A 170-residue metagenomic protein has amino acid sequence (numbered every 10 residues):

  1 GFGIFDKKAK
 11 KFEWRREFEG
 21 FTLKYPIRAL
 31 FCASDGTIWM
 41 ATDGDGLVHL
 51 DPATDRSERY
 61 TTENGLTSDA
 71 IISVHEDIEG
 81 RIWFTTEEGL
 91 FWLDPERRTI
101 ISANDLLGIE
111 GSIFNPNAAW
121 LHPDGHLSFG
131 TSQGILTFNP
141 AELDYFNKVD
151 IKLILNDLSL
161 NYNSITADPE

Functional and structural regions predicted by a protein language model:
G1-K8, A29, D35-I38: Sequence-structural signature of mature extracellular/luminal beta-sheet repeat domains, prominently beta-propellers
F5, E19-F31, D43-D45, L50 (+1 more regions): Residue-level "micro-hotspots" composed of small/polar
R16: Short beta-strand->loop
T54: Catalytic-site microenvironment of enzymes that process N-acetyl-hexosamine-containing cell-wall polysaccharides
